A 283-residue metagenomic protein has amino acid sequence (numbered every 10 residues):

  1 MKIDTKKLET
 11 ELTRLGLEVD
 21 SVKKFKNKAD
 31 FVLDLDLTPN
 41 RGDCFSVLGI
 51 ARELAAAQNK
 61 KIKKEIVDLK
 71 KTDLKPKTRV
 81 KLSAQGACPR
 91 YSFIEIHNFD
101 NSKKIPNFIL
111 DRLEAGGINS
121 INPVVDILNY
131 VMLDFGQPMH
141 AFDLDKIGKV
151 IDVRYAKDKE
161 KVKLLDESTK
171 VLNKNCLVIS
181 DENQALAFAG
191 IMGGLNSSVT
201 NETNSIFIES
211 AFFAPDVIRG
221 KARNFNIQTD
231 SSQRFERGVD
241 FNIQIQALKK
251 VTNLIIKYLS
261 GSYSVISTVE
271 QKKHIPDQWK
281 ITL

Functional and structural regions predicted by a protein language model:
M1-L283: RNA/tRNA-interacting regions in translation and RNA-turnover enzymes
